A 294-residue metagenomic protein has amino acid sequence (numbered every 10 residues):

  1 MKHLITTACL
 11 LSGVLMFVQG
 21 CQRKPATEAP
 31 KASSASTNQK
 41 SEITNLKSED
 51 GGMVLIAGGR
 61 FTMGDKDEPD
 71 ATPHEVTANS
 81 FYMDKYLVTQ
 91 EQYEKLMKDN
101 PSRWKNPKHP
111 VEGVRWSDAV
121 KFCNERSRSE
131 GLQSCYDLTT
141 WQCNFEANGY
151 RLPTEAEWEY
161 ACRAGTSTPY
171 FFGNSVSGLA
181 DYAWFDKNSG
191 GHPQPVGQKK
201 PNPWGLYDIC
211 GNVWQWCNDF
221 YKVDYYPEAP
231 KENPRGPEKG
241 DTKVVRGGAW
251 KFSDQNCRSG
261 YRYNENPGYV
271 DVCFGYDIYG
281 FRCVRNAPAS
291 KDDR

Functional and structural regions predicted by a protein language model:
K2-L10: Sec-dependent signal peptide recognition, specifically the positively charged N-region followed immediately by
I5-T6, F17-A156, E238, T242 (+1 more regions): Extended beta-strand/loop cores of jelly-roll/beta-sandwich
F61, W116, W158, W184 (+3 more regions): Signature tryptophan residues that serve as conserved aromatic anchors
P69-V76, T166, S189-H192, V213-R294: Surface-exposed recognition segments
E91-K98, E125-R128, R163, F185-K187 (+2 more regions): Glycine-rich, acidic and aromatic/proline-enriched surface loops and short helix-turn segments that act as binding
R103, L132-Q133, E159-F171, V223-Y226: Secretory-pathway/luminal and periplasmic proteins that interact with or process carbohydrate-rich
T140-F145, A183-C210, G236-K239: Short, well-ordered junction/capping motifs at the entry into regular secondary structure
